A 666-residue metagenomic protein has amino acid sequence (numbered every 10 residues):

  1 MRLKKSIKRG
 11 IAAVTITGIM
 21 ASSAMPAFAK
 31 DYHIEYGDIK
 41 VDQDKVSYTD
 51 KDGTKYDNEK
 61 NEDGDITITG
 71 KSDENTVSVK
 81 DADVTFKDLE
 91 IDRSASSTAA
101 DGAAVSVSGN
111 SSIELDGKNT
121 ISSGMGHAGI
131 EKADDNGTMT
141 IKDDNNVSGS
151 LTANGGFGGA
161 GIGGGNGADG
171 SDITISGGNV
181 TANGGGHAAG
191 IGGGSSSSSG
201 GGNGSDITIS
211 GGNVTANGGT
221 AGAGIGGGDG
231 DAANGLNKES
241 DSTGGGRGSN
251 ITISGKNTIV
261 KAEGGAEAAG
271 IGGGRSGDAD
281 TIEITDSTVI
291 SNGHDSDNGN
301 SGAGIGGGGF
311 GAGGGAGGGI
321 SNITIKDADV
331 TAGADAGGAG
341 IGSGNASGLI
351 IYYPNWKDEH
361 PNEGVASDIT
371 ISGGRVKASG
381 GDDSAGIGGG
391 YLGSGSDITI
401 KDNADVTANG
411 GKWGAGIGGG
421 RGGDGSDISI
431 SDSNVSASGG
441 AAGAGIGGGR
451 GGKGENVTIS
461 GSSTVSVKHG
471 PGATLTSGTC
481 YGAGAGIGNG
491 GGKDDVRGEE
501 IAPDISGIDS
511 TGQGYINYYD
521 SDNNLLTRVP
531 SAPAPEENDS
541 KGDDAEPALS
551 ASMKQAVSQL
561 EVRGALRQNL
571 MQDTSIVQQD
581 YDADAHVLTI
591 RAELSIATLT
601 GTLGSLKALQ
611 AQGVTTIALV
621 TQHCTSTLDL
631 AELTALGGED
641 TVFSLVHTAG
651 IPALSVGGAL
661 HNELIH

Functional and structural regions predicted by a protein language model:
L3-D543: A composition-driven surface/loop motif
T69, K80-K87, D92-S94, A99-D101 (+1 more regions): Long, contiguous ectodomains of secretory-pathway proteins
